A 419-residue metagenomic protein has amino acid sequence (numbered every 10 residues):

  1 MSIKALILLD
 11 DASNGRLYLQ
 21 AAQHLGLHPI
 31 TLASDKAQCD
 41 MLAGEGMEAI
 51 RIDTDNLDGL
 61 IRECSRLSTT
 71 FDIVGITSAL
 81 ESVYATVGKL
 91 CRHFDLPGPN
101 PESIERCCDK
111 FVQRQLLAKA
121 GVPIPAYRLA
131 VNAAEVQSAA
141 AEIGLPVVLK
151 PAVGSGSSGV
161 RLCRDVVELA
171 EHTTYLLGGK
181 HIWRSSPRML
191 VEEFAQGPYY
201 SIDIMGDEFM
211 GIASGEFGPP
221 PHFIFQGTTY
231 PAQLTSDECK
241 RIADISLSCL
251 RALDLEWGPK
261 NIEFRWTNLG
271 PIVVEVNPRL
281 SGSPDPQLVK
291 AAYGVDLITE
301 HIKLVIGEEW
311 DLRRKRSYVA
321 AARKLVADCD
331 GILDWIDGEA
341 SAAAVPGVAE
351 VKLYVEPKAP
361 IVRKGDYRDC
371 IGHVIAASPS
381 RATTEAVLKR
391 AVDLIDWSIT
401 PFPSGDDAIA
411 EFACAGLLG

Functional and structural regions predicted by a protein language model:
S2-L6: Extreme N-terminal starter segment of soluble prokaryotic enzymes
G15, A134, I302-G419: Peripheral (often C-terminal) accessory segments that flank ATP-dependent C-N-forming ligase machineries
Y18-L27: A short, Lys/Arg-enriched amphipathic alpha-helix followed by its capping loop at the start of a domain
T31-G46, D53-D55, P360-R363: Short, glycine/polar-rich helix-capping loops at beta-to-alpha or helix-loop-helix junctions that flank or form
A43-V131, S138, C370: Conserved N-proximal alpha/beta basic substrate-recognition cap immediately N-terminal to, or forming the N-lobe
C108-M189, Q196, T229-D244, S248 (+2 more regions): Active-site nucleotide/adenylate-binding loops and adjacent lid/helix of ATP-dependent enzymes
A130, V160-D165, I204-G206, T267 (+1 more regions): Short beta-strand-to-turn element immediately C-terminal to the catalytic PLP-Schiff-base lysine in fold type I
L176-K180, S185-R188, E193-A232, K240-V273 (+4 more regions): Phosphate-binding core of ATP-grasp and ATP-grasp-like enzymes
